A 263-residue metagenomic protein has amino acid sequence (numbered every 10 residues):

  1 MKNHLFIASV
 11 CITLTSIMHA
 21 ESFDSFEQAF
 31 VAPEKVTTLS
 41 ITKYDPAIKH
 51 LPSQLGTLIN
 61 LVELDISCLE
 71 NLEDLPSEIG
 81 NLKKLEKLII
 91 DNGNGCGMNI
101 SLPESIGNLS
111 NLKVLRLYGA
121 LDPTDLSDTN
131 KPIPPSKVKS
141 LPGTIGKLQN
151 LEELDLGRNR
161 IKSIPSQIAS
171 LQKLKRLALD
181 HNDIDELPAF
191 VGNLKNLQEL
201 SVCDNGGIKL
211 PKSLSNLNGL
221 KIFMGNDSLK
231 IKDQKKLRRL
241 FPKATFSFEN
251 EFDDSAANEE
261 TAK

Functional and structural regions predicted by a protein language model:
K2-I59, C68, R116-G119, S127 (+1 more regions): N-terminal capping/linker segments that flank leucine-rich repeat
E27, L51-S53, L75-S77, L102-E104 (+6 more regions): The feature encodes a structural signal of leucine-rich repeats
P33, T57-L61, L69, N81-L85 (+7 more regions): Leucine-rich repeat
T37-T42, L64-I66, L85-D91, L112-Y118 (+6 more regions): Conserved hydrophobic beta-strand positions in leucine-rich repeat
Y44-P46, L69-E70, G93-C96, A120 (+6 more regions): Conserved "Asn-ladder"/turn position within leucine-rich repeats
D91-S101, G119-S140, E260: Intrinsically disordered, low-complexity Ser/Thr- and acidic-rich flexible linkers and loops, especially at boundaries
K131-P135, E152-I168, Q172-V191: Eukaryotic tandem repeat interaction scaffolds
K162, K175-S228: Ankyrin-repeat and related helical/solenoid repeat scaffolds used for protein-protein interactions
